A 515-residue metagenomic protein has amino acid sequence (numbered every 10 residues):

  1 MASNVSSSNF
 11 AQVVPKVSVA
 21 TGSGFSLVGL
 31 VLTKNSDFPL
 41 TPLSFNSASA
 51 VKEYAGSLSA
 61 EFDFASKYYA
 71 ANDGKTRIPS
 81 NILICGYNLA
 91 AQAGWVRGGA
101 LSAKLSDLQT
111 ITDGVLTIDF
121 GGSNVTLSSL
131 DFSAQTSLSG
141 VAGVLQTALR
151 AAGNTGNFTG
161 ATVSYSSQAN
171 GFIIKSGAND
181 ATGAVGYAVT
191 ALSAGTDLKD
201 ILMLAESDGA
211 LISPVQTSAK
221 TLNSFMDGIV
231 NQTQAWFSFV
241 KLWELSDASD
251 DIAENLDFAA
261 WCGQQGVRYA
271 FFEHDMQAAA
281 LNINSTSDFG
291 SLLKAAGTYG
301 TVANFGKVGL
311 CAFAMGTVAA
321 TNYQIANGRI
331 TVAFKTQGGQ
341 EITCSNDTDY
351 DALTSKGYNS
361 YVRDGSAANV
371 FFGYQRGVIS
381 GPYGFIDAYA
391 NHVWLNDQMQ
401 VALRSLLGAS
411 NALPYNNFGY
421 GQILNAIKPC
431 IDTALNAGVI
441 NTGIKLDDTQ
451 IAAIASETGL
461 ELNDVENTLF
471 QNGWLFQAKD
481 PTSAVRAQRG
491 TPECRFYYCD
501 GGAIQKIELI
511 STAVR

Functional and structural regions predicted by a protein language model:
M1-A60, A70-P79, Q375-R515: Structured, hydrophobic secondary-structure cores that serve as assembly/anchoring elements
M1-S102, E206-M226, T233-F237, E244-L292: N-terminal polar alpha-helical/low-complexity "assembly arms" that mediate subunit docking, oligomerization
L40, S47-A55, D107-D197, I201 (+1 more regions): Extended, beta-strand-rich, solvent-exposed assembly scaffolds of outer structural proteins
A48, L138-A142, Q146, N223-M226 (+4 more regions): Extracytoplasmic/secreted envelope proteins and their assembly/folding machinery, especially bacterial periplasmic
A70-W95, V163-Y165, K175-G177, G183 (+3 more regions): Extended, compositionally biased
S129-Q135, E244, S410-N416: Second-shell loop/turn segments in exported
S133-T136, A219-M226, Y415-F418: Surface-exposed ligand/attachment interfaces on beta-rich extracellular proteins
T147, I229-A412, T442-G443, D447 (+1 more regions): A glycine- and small-residue-enriched flexible loop/hinge signal that marks low-structured segments
